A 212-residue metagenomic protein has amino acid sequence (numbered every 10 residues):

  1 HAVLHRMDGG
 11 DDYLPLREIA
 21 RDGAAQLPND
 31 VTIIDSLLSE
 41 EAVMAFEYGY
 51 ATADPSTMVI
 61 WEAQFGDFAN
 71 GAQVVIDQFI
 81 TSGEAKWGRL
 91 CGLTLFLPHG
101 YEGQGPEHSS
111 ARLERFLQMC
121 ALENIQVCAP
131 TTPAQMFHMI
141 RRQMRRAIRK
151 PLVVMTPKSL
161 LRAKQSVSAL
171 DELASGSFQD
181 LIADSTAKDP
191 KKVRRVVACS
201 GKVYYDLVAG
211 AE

Functional and structural regions predicted by a protein language model:
H1-S56, W61-E84, L170-E212: Non-catalytic terminal/interface segments that mediate subunit docking, oligomerization, and allosteric communication
A24-P28, T57-A63, L93-L95, L117-A121 (+1 more regions): Generic detector of short, locally flexible boundary/turn motifs and exposed helical patches
I33-D35, V59-W61, L95-L97, V127-T131 (+1 more regions): General beta-strand structural signal in soluble alpha/beta enzymes
A63-D67, L97-E102, P133-Q135: Acidic, glycine-rich active-site loops and adjacent beta-strand->loop/helix elements that engage anionic groups
K86-W87, L93-L97: N-terminal alpha/beta PP-like core and its mobile active-site loop of ThDP/TPP-dependent enzymes
R89, E102-V203: Active-site phosphate/pyrophosphate-binding segments
